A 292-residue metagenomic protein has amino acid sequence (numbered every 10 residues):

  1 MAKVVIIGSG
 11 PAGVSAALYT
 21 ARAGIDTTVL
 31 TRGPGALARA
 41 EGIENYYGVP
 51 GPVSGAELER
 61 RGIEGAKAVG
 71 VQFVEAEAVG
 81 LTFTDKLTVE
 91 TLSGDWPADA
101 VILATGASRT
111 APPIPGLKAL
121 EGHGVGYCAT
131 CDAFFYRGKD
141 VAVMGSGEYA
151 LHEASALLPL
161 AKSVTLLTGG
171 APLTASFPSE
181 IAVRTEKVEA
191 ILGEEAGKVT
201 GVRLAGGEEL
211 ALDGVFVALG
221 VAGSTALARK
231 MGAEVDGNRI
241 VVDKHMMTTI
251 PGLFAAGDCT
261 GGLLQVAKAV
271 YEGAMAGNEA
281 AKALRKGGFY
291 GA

Functional and structural regions predicted by a protein language model:
M1-V5, F73-G138, F216, I240-T248: FAD-binding core/adjacent interface of flavoenzyme oxidoreductases
V4-R60, K139-D140, G145, Y149-L173: Beta1-alpha1 glycine-rich phosphate/pyrophosphate-binding loop at the start of Rossmann-like nucleotide-binding domains
S15, Y19-T20, V101, A156-L157 (+3 more regions): Hydrophobic/aromatic ligand-binding patch that stacks against planar heteroaromatic rings of cofactors or nucleotides
A16-T20, A269, A276-G277: Small-residue (primarily alanine) positions within well-ordered alpha-helices, especially packing/interaction faces
L37, R60, A66-T84, T88-E90 (+3 more regions): A Rossmann-like FAD-binding core segment of flavoenzymes
R39-A40, P113-K118, F134-Y136, L173-E180: Short loop/helix-cap segments at secondary-structure boundaries that form the rim of catalytic
A66, I102, V125-C128, L157 (+1 more regions): Hydrophobic structural packing positions in well-ordered secondary structure
S108, P113, A119-F135, L219-A267 (+2 more regions): FAD-site-proximal beta/loop scaffold in flavoenzymes
